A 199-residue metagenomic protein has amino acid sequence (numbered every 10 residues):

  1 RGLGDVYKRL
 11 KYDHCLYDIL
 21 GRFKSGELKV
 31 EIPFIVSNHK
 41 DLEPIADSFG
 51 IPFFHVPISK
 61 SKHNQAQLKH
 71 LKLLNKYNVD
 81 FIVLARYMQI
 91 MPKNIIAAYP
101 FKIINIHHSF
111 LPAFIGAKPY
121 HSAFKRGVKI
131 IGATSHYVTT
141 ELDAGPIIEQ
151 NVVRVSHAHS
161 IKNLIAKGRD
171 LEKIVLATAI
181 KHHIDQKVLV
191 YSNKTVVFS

Functional and structural regions predicted by a protein language model:
G2-Y7: Short, small-residue-biased leader/transition segments that mark boundaries at the very start of proteins
K8-H14: Short, glycine-rich nucleotide/cofactor-binding loops
C15-K24: Histidine-anchored nucleotide/phosphate-binding helix
V30-D41: Short internal beta-strands
E31, P52-F54, K102: Conserved beta-strand segments of alpha/beta enzyme cores
N38-H39, K62-A66, Y77-S199: Donor/substrate-binding cores of folate-linked one-carbon enzymes
E43-S48, I96-A98: Short loop/helix-cap segments at secondary-structure boundaries that form the rim of catalytic
D47, I51-Y77: Adenosine-nucleotide cofactor-binding segment
